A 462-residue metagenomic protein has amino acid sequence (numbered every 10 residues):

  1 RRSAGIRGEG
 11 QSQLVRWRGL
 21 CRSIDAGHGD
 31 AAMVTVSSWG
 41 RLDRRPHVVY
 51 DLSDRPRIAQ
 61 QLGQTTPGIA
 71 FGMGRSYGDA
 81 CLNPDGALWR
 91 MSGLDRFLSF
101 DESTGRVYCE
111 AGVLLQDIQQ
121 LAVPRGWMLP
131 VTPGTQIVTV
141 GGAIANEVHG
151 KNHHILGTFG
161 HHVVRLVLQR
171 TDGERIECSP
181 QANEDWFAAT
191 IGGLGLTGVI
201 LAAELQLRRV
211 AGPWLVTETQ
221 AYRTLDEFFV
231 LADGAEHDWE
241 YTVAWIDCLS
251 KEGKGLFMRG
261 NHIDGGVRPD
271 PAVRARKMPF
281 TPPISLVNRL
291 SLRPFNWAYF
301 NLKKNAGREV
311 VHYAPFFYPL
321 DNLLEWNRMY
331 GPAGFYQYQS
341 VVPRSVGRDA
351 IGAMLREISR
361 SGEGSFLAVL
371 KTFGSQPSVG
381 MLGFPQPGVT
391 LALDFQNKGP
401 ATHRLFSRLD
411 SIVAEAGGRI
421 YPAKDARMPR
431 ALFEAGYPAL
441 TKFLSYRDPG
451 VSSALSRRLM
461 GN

Functional and structural regions predicted by a protein language model:
R2-R16: Extreme N-terminal basic, low-complexity initiation segments that serve as generic localization/processing leaders
W17, C21-N462: Noncatalytic alpha-helical scaffold of FAD-dependent oxidoreductases
